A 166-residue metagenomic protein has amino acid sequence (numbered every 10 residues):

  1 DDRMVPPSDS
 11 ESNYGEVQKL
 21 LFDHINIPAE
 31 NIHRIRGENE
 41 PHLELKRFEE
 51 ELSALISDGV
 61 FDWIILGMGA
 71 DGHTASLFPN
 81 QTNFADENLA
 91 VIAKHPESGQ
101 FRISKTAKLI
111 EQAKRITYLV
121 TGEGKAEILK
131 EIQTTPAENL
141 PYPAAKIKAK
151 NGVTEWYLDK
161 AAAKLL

Functional and structural regions predicted by a protein language model:
D1-R3: Hydrophobic/aromatic-rich structural module bridging two neighboring secondary-structure elements via a short loop
V5-L166: Conserved phosphate- and dinucleotide-binding cores of soluble alpha/beta proteins, encompassing both enzyme active
